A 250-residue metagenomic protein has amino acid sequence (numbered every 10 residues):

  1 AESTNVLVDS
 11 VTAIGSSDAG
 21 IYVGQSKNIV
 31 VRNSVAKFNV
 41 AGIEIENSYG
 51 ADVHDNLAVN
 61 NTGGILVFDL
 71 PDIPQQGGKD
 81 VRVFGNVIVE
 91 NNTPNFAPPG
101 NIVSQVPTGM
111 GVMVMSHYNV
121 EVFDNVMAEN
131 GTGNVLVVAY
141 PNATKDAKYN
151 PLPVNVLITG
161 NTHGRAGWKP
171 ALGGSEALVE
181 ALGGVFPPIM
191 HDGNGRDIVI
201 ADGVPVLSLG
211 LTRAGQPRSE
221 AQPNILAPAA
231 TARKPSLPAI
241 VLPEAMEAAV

Functional and structural regions predicted by a protein language model:
A1-E2, A19-Q25, A41-N47, G64-Q76 (+6 more regions): Glycine-rich beta-solenoid repeat tracts in large extracellular/virion proteins
E2, D9, E44-E46, D55 (+9 more regions): Glutamate identity and glutamate-enriched acidic tracts
T4-A19, K27-A41, Y49-G63, G77-N92 (+2 more regions): Right-handed parallel beta-helix
A143: Conserved, well-structured beta-alpha core segment at the onset of a catalytic domain
K148-V250: Acidic, glycine- and Ser/Thr-rich low-complexity intrinsically disordered tracts in extracellular/secreted proteins
